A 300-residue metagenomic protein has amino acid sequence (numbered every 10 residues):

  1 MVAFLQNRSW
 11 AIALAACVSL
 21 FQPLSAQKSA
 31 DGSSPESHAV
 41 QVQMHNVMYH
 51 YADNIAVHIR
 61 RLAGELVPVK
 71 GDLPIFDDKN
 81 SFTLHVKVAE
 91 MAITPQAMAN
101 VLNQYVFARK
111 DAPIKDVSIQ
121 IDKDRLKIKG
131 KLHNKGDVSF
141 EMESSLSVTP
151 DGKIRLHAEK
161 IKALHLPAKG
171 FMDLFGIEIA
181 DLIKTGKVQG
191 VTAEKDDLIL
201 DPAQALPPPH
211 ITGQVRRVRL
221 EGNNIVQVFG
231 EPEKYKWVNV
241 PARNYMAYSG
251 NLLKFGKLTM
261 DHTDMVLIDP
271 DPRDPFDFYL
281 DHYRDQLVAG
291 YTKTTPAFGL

Functional and structural regions predicted by a protein language model:
M1-A11: Bacterial N-terminal signal peptides that target proteins for export
I12-L20: Bacterial N-terminal signal peptides
Q22-A26: Sec/Tat signal peptide C-region and signal peptidase I cleavage site
Q27-L300: Extracellular/lumenal and peripheral-membrane lipid-interaction modules
